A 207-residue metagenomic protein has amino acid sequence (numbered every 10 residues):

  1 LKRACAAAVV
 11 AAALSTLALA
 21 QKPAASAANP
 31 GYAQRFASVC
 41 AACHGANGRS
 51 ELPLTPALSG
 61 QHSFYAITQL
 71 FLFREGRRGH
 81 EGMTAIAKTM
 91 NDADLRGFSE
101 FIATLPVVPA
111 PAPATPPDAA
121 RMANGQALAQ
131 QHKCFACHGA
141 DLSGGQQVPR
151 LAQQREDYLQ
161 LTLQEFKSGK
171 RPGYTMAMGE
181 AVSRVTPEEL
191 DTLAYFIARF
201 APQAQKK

Functional and structural regions predicted by a protein language model:
K2-A4: Positively charged n-region of N-terminal signal peptides that target proteins for export
A7-T16: Bacterial N-terminal signal peptides
K22-N47, A110, P117-A140, R155: Sequence/structural segment immediately N-terminal to covalent heme-attachment motifs in c-type and related
G31, R35, Y65, G82-A85 (+6 more regions): Extracytoplasmic/secreted proteins, especially bacterial periplasmic and envelope-associated proteins
F36-G45, F64, T68-F71, R96-E100 (+5 more regions): C-type cytochrome heme c attachment motif
G48-R78, T84-M90, Q126, L142-S168 (+1 more regions): Gly/Gly-Pro-rich "capping" loops immediately C-terminal to redox-active cysteine motifs in periplasmic/lumenal
R49-S50, G79, T104-P116, A120 (+4 more regions): Inter-heme linker and motif-flanking segments adjacent to c-type heme-binding CXXCH motifs in c-type cytochromes
K88-P111, D157, S183-K207: C-terminal capping alpha-helices of c-type cytochrome domains
